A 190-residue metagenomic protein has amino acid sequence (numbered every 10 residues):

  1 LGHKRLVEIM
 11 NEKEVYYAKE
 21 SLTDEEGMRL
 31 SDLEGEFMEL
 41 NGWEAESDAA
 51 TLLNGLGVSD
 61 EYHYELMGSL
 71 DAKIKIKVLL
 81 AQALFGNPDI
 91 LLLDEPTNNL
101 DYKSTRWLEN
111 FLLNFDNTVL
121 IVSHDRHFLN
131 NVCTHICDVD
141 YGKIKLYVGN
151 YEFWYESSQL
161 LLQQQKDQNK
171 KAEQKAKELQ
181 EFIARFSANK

Functional and structural regions predicted by a protein language model:
L1-N169: ABC ATP-binding cassette signature C-motif
I90-L92, S187-K190: Short, intrinsically disordered, charge-balanced linker/junction segments flanking boundaries in proteins
K170-F186: Short cytosolic helices in intracellular loops of multi-pass membrane proteins
